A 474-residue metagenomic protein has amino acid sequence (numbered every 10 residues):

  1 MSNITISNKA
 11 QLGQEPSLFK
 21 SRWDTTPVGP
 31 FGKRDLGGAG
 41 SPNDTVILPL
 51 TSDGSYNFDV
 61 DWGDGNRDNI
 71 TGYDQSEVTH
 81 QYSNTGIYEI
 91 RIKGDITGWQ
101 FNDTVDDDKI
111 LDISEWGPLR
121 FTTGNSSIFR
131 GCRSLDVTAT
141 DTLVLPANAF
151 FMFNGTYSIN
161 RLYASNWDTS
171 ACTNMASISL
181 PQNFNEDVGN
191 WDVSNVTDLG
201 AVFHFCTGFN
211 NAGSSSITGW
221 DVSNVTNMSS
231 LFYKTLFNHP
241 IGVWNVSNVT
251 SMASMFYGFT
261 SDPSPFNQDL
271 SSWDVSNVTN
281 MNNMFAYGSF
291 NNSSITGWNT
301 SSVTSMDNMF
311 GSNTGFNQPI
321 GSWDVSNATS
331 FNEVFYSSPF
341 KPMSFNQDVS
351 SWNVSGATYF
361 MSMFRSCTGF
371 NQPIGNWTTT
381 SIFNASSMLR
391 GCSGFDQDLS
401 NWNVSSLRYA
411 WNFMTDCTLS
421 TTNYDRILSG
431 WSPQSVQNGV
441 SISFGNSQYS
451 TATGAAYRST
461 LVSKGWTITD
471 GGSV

Functional and structural regions predicted by a protein language model:
S2-V474: Negatively charged
